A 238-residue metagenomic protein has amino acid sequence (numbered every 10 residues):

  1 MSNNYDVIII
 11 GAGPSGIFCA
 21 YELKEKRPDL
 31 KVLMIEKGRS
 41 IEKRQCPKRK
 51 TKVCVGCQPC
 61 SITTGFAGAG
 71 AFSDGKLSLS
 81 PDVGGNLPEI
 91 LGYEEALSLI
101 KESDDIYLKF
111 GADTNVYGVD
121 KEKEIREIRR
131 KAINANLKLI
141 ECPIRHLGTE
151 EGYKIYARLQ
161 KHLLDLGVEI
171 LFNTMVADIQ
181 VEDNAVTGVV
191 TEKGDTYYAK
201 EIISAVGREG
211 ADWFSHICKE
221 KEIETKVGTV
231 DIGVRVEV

Functional and structural regions predicted by a protein language model:
S2-G84, E124-V238: Residues forming the flavin
G65-G118: Dinucleotide-binding Rossmann-like beta1-alpha1 core, especially the glycine-rich loop that anchors the ADP
G118-E124: N-terminal hydrophobic or amphipathic helices/low-complexity stretches enriched in small/hydrophobic/Pro/Gly
